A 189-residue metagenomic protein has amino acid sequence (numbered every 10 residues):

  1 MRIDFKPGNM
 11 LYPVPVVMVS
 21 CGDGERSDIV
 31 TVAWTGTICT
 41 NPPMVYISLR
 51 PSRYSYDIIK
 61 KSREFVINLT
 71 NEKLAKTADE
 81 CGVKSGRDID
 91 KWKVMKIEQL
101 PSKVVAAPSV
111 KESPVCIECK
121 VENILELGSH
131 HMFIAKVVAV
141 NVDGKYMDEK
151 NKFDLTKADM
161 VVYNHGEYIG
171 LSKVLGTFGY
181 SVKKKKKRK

Functional and structural regions predicted by a protein language model:
M1-K189: Basic, polyanion-binding surface patches
